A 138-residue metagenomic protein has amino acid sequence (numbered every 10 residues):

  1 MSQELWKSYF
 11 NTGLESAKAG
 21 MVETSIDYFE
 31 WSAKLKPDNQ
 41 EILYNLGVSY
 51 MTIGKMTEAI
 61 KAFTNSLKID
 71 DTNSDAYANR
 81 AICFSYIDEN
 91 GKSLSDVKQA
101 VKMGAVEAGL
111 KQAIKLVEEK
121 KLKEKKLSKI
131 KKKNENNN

Functional and structural regions predicted by a protein language model:
W6, L94-N138: Terminal, low-structured helical/coil segments at or just beyond the last alpha-helical repeat
W6-K7, Q40-E41, S74-D75, E107-G109: Helix-start (N-cap) detector for alpha-helical repeat units in TPR-like alpha-solenoids, especially tetratricopeptide
K18-A19, T52-I53, Y86-I87, L116-K123: Register position in tetratricopeptide repeats
